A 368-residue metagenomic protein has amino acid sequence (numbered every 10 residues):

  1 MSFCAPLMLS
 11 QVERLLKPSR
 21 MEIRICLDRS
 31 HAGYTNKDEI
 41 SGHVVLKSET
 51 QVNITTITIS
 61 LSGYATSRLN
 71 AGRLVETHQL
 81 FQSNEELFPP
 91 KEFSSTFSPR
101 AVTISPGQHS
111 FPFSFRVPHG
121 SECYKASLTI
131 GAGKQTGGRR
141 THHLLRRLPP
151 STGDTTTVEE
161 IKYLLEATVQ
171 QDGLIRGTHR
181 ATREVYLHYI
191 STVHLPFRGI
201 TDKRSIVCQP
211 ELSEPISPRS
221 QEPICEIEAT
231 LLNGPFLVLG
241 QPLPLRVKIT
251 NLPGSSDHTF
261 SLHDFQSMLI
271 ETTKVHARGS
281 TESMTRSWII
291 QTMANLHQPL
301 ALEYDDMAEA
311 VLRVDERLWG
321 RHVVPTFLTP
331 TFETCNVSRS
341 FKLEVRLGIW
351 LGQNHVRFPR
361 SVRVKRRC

Functional and structural regions predicted by a protein language model:
M1-C368: C-terminal beta-sandwich interaction modules and adjacent acidic, Ser/Thr/Pro/Gly-rich low-complexity tails used
